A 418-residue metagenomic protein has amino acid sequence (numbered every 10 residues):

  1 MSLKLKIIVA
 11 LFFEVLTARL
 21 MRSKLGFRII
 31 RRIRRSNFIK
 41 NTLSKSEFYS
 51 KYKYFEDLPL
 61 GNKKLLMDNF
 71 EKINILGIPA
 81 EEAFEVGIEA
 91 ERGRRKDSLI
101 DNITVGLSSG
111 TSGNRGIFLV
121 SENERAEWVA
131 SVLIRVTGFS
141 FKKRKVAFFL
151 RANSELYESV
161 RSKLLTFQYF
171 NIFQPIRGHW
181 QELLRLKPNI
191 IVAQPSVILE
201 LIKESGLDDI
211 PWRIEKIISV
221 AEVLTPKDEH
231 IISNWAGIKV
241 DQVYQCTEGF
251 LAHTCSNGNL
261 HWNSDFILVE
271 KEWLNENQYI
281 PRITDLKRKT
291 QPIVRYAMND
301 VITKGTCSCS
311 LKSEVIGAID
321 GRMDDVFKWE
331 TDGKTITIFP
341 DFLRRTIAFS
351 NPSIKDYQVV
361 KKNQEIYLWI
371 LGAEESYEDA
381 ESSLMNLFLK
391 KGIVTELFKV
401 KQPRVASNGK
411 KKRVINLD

Functional and structural regions predicted by a protein language model:
M1-L107, G113-E127, L133-F139, A152 (+3 more regions): Nucleotide 5′-phosphate-binding alpha/beta core
N37, R151-N263: Conserved adenylate-forming
T42, V146, I191, I232 (+5 more regions): Residue-level signal for inorganic ion chemistry
G106, H230, R345: Active-site phosphate/pyrophosphate- and oxyanion-stabilizing loops and adjacent acidic/basic residues in soluble
F139-V146: Residues that mark the start of a beta-strand
T166, K239, Q358, V394-E396: Conserved beta-strand segments of alpha/beta enzyme cores
I191, T290, V294-K391: AMP-binding/adenylate-forming catalytic core of the ANL superfamily
L224, D228-S308, M323: Conserved AMP-binding/adenylate-forming
